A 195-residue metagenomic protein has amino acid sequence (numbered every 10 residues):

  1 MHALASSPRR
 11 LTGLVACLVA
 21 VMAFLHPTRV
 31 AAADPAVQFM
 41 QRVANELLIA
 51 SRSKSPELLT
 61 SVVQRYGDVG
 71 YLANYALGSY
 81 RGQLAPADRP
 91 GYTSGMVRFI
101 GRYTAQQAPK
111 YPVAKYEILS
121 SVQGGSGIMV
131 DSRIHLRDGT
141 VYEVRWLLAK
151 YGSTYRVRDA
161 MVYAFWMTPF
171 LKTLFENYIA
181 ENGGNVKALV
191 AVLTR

Functional and structural regions predicted by a protein language model:
M1-R9: N-terminal secretory signal peptides that target proteins for export/translocation
L14-L25: Bacterial N-terminal signal peptides
H26-A32: Sec/Tat signal peptide C-region and signal peptidase I cleavage site
A33-Q107: Early exported N-terminus immediately downstream of N-terminal targeting peptides
I49, S53, E57, G82-A87 (+6 more regions): Surface-exposed, polar/charged faces of alpha-helical domains in mature secreted/periplasmic/lumenal proteins
G101-Y142, V192-R195: Surface-exposed, charged secondary-structure patches
V141-P169: Short beta-strand edge/turn micro-motifs at domain boundaries
D159-R195: Low-complexity, intrinsically disordered terminal/linker segments enriched in charged and Gly/Pro repeats
